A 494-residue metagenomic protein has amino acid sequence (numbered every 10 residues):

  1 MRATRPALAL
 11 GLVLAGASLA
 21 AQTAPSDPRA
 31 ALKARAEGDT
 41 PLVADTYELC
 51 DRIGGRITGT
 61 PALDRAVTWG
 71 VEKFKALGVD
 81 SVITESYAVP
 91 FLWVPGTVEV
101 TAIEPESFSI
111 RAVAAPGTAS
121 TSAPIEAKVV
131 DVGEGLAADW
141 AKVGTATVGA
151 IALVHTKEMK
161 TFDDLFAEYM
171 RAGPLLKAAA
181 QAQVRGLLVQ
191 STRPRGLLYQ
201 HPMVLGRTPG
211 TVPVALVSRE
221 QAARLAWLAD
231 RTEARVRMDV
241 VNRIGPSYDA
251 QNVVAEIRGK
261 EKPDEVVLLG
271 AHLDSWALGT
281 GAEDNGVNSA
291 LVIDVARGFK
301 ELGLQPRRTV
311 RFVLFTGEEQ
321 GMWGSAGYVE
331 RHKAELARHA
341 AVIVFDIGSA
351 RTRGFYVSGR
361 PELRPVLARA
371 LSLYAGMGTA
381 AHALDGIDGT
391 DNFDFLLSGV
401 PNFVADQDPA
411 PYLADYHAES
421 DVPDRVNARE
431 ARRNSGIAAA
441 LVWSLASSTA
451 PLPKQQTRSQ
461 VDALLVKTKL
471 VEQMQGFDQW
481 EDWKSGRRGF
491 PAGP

Functional and structural regions predicted by a protein language model:
A24-A31, Y47, D51-I151, K157-K160: Noncatalytic luminal/extracellular "stalk/propeptide" segments of secretory-pathway proteins
S26-P28, I103, S109-K142, V204-A282 (+2 more regions): Soluble metallo-hydrolase cores and metallopeptidase-like ectodomains found primarily in the secretory/periplasmic
S26-T60, Y87, R195-M203, R207 (+3 more regions): N-terminal capping segment at the start of a domain
R29-E37, D51-P61, A127-V132, K160-L176 (+7 more regions): Second-shell loop/turn segments in exported
A44, P209, G298-W323: Short helix-loop-beta-strand segments that form the rim/entrance of peptidase-like active sites
T60, I110-P213, T280, G378-A381: Extracellular/luminal Protease-associated
P105-S107, K262, A277, F315-A414 (+1 more regions): Metal-dependent peptidase/peptidase-like ectodomains
V214, R297, L413-F477, D482 (+1 more regions): His/Asp/Glu-rich mid-to-C-terminal helical/loop segments that flank catalytic regions of hydrolases
